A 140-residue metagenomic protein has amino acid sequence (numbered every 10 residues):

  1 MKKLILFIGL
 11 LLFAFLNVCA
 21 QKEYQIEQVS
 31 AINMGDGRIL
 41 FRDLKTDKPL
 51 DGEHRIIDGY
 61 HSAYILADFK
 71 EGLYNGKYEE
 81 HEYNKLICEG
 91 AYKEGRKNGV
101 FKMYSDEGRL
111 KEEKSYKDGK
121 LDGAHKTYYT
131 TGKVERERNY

Functional and structural regions predicted by a protein language model:
M1-Y24: Bacterial Sec-dependent N-terminal signal peptides
V18-Y140: Glycine/tyrosine- and acidic-biased, solvent-exposed loop/turn segments at the edges of beta-strands
